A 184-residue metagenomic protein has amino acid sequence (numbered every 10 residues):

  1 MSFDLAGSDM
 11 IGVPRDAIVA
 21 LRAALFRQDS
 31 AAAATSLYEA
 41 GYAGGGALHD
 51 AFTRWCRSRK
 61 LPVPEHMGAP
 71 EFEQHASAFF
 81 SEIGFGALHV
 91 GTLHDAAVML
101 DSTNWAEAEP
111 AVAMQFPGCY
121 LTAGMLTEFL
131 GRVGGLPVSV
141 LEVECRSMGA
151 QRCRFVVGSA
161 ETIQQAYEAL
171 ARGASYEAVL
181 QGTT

Functional and structural regions predicted by a protein language model:
M1-M99, N104-L121, S139-T184: N-terminal accessory segment detector
P117-G135: Active-site helix/loop of acyl-thioester processing domains in fatty-acid/polyketide metabolism, spanning hotdog-fold
